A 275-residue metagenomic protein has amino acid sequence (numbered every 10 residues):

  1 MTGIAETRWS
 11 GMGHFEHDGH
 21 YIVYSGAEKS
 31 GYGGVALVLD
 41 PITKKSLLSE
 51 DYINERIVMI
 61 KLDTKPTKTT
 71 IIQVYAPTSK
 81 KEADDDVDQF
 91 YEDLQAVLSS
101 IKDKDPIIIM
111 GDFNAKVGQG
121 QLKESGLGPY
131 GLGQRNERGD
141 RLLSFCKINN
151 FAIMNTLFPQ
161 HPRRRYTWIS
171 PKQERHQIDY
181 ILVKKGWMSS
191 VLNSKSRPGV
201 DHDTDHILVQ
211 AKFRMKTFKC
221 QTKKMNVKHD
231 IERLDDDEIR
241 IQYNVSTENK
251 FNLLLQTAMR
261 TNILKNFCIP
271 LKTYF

Functional and structural regions predicted by a protein language model:
M1-F275: A shared catalytic/ligand-binding motif for oxyanion handling
